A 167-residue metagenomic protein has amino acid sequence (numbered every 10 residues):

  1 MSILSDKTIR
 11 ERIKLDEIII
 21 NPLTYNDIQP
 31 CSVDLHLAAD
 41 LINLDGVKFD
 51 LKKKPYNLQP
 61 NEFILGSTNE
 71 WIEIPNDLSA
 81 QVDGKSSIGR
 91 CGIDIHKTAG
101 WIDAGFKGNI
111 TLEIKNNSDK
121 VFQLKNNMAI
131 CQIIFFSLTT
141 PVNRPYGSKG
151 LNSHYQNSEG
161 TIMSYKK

Functional and structural regions predicted by a protein language model:
M1-K167: DUTPase catalytic domain/fold
